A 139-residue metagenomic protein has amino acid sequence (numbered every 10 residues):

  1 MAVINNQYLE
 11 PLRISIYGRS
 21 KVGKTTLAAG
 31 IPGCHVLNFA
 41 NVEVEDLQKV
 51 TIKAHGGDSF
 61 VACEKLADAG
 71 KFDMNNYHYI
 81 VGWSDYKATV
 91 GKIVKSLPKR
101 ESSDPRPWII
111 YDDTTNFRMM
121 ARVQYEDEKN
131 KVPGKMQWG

Functional and structural regions predicted by a protein language model:
A2-W108, N116, M120: Conserved P-loop
W108-G139: P-loop NTPase motor core
